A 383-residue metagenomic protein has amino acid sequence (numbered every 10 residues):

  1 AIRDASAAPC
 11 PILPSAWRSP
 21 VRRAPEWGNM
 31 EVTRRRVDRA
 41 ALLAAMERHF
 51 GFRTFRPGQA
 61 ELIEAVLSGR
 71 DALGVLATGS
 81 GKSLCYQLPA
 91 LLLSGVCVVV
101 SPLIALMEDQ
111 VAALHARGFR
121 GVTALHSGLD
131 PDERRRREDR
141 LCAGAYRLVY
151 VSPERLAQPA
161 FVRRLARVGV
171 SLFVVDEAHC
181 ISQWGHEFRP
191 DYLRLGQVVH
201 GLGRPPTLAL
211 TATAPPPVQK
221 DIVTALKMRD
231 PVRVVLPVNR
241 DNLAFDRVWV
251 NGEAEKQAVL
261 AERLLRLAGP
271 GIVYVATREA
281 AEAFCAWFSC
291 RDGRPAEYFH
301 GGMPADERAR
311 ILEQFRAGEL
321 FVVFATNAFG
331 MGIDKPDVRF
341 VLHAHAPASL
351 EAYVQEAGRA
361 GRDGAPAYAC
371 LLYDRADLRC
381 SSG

Functional and structural regions predicted by a protein language model:
E31-V32, R36, A40-H49, R53-P57 (+3 more regions): Helicase motor core with emphasis on the C-terminal RecA-like subdomain
